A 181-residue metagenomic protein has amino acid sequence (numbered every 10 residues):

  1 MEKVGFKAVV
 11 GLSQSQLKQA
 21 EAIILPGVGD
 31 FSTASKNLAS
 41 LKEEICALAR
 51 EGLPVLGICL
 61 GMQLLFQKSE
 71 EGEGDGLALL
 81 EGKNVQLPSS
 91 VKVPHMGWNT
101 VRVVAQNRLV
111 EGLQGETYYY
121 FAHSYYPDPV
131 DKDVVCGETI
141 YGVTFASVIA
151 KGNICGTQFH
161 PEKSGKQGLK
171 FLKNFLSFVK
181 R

Functional and structural regions predicted by a protein language model:
M1-F6: A short, Lys/Arg-enriched amphipathic alpha-helix followed by its capping loop at the start of a domain
K7-Q16: A short beta-strand-loop structural module common to alpha/beta enzyme folds
A20: An anion/phosphate-binding loop that grips the pyrophosphate of nucleotide cofactors and donors
I24-P26: Structural motif
V28-W98: Cysteine-nucleophile active-site neighborhood
Q67-V143: Pocket-forming structural segment of enzyme catalytic cores
V143-K151: Short, surface-exposed beta-strand/loop micro-motifs that present aromatic residues
T157-R181: Acyltransferase
